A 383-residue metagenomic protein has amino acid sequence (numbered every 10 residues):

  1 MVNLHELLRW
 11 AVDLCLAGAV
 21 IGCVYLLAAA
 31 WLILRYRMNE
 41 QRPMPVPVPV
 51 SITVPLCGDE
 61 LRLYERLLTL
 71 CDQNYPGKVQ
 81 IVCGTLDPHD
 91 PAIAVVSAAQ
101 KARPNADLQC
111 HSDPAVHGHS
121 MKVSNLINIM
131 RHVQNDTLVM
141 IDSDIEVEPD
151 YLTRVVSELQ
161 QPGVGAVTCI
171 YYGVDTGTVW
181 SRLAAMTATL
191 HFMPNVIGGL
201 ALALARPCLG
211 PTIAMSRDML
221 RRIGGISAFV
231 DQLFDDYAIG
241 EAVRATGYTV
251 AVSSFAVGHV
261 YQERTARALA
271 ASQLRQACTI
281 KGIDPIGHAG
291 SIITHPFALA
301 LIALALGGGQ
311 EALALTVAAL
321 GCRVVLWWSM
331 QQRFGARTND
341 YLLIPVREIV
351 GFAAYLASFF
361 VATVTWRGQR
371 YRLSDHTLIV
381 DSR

Functional and structural regions predicted by a protein language model:
E6-W10, A17-I21, L26, W31-R35 (+2 more regions): Membrane-embedded multi-pass helical conduit in multi-pass membrane proteins, especially envelope-biosynthetic
V48-T53, Q80, A238: Cell-envelope/extracellular polymer assembly enzymes that use nucleotide-activated donors
V50-D59, R66, Q73, G84: A conserved hydrophobic helix/loop-capping motif in glycosyltransferases and polysaccharide synthases
L68-H117: Acidic donor-binding segment of Leloir-type glycosyltransferases
L126, L138: Short aromatic/hydrophobic "clamp" motif used to bind/position activated sugar donors
Q134-D136, L209-I223: Conserved nucleotide-sugar donor-binding and metal-coordinating catalytic region shared by glycosyltransferases
I141-E158: Acidic donor-binding/catalytic loop of UDP-sugar-dependent glycosyltransferases, especially processive GT2
L159-F192, D218-R221, I226-G287, H376: Catalytic donor/gating beta->alpha subdomain of glycosyltransferases that bind UDP-sugars
